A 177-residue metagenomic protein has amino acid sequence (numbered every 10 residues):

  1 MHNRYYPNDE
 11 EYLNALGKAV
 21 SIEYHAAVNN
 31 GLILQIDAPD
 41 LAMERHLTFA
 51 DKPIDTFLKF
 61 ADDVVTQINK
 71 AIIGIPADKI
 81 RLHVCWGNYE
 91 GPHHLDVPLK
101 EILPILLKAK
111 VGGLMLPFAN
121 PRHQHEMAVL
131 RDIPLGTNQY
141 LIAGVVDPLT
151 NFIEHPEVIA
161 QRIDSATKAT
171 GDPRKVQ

Functional and structural regions predicted by a protein language model:
M1-Q177: Domain-level signal for soluble alpha/beta catalytic cores
